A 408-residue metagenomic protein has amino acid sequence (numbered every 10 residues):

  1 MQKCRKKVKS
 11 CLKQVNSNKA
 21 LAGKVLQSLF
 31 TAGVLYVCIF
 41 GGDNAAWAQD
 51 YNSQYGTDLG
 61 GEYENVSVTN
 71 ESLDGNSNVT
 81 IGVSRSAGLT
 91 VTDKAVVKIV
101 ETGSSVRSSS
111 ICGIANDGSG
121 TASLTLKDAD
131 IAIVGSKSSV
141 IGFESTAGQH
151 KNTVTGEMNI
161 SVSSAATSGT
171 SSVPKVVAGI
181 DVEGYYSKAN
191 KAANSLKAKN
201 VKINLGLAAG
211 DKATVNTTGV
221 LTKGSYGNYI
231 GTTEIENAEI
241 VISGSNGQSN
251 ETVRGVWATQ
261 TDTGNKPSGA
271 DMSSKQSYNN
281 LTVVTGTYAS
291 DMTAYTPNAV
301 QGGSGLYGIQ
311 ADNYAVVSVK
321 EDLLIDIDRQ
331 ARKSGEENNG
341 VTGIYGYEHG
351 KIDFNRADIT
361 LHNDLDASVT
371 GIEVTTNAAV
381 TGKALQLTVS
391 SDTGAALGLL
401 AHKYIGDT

Functional and structural regions predicted by a protein language model:
M1-I39: Bacterial Sec-dependent N-terminal signal peptides
M1-K6, S10-Q14, D43, L124 (+2 more regions): Intrinsically disordered, low-complexity segments of exported/surface proteins
G41-A48: Sec/Tat signal peptide C-region and signal peptidase I cleavage site
Q49-T408: Surface-exposed loop/turn motifs in large extracellular/passenger domains
